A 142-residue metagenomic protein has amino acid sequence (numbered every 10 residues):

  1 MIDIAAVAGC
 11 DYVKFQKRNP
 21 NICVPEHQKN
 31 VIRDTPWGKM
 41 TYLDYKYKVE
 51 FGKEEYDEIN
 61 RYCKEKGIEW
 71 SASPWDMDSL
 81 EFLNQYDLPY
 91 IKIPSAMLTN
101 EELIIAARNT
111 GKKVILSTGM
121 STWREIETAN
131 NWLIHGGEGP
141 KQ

Functional and structural regions predicted by a protein language model:
M1-R18, Y86-D87: Catalytic domains of carbohydrate-active enzymes, especially glycoside hydrolases
A6, K64, R108: Anion (oxyanion) recognition and catalysis
D11-E50: Glycine-rich, proline-tolerant flexible connector loops at the mouths of alpha/beta enzymes
V13-F15, W70-A72, P89-I93, V114-L116 (+1 more regions): Hydrophobic faces of well-ordered beta-strands that scaffold small-molecule active sites in alpha/beta enzyme cores
C23-Q28, K53-Y56, S79-E81, I93-G111 (+1 more regions): Active-site-adjacent beta->alpha loops and helix N-cap segments on the catalytic face of soluble alpha/beta enzymes
T35-A96, N100: Active-site beta->alpha loop and helix N-cap motifs at the rims of alpha/beta catalytic domains
E65-K66, H135-K141: Short helix-capping segments at alpha-helix termini
